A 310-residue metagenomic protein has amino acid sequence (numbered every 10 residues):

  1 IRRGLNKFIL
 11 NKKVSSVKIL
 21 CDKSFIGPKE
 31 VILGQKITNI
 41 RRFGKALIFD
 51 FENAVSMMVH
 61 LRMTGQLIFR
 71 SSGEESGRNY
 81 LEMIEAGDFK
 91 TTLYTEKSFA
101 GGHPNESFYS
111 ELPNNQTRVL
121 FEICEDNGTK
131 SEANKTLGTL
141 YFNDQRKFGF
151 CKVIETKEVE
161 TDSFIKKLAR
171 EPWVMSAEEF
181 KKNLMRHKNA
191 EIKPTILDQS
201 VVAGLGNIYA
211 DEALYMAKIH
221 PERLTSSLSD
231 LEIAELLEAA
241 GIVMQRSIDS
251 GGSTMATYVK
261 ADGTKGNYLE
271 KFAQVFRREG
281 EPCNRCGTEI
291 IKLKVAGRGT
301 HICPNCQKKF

Functional and structural regions predicted by a protein language model:
I1-F310: Structured catalytic/nucleic-acid-binding cores of DNA maintenance enzymes
